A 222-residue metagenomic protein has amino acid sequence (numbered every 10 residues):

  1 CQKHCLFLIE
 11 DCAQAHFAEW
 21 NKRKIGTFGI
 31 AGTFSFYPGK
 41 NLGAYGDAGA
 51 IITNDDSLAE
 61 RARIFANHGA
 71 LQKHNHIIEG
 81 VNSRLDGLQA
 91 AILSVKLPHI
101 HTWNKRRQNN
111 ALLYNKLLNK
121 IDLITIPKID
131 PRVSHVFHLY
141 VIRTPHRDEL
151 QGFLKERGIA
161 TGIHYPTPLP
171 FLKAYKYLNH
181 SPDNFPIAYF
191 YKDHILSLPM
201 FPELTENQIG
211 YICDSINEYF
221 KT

Functional and structural regions predicted by a protein language model:
C1, R23-I25, K176-H180: Short low-complexity, flexible loop/linker segments enriched in glycine and/or proline with clustered acidic
Q2, L8-E10: C-terminal EAL-domain catalytic cores of bacterial cyclic di-GMP phosphodiesterases
F7, A15, E19, N54-T222: PLP-dependent aminotransferase class I/II
E10-A44, Q72-I77: Conserved active-site segment immediately N-terminal to the catalytic lysine that forms the internal aldimine
F28, D47, Y140: Acidic, glycine-centered active-site loop in nucleotide-sugar glycosyltransferases
F34-S35, G49-N54, S94: Short beta-strand-to-turn element immediately C-terminal to the catalytic PLP-Schiff-base lysine in fold type I
G46-D47, L88: A conserved catalytic-core signature of glycosyltransferases
